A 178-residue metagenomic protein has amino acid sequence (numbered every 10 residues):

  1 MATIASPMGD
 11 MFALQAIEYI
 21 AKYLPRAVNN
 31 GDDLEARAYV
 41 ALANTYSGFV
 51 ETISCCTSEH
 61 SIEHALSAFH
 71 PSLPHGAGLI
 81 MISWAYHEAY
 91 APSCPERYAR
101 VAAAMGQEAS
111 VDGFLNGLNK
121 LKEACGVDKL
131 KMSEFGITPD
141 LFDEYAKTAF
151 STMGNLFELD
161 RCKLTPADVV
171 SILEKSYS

Functional and structural regions predicted by a protein language model:
M1-S54, R161: Carboxylate- and glycine-rich phosphate/diphosphate-binding segment that chelates Mg2+/Mn2+
A2-T3, R26-N30, Y46-F49, A68 (+4 more regions): General structural signal for alpha-helix termini and helix-helix connectors
P7-E18, C56, A77, P92 (+2 more regions): Alpha-helix N-cap/helix-start motif at coil-to-helix transitions, marked by capping-box chemistry
Q15-R26, Y39-L42, Y46, S61-A68 (+7 more regions): Alpha-helical scaffold segments in soluble metabolic enzymes
T45-G76, G154-L156: Glycine-rich phosphate/pyrophosphate-binding beta-alpha loops
S72-E134: Active-site pocket-lining segment
E108-S178: C-terminal charged capping/lid subdomain of soluble metabolic enzymes
